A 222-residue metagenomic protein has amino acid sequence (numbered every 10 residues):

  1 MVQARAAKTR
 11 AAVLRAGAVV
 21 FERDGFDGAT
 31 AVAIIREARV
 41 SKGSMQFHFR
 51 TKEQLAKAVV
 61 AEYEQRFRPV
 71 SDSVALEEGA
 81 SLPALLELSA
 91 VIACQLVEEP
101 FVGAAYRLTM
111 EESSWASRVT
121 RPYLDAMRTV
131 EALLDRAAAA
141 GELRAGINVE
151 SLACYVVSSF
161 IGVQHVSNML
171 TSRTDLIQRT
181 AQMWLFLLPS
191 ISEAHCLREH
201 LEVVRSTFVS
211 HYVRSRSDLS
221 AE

Functional and structural regions predicted by a protein language model:
M1-D24, G28-V40, E53-A58, R66: Basic, helix-initiating cap at the start of DNA-binding domains
A12, P83-V91, A104, S151-S158 (+2 more regions): Amphipathic alpha-helical interaction segments
E22, Q46-R50, E62: Base-recognition residues in the alpha-helical recognition helix of bacterial helix-turn-helix
A58, P69-V102, A153: Hydrophobic alpha-helical connector segments
P83, R118-D125, A139-Y155, T174-Q178: All-alpha amphipathic helical-bundle segments outside canonical DNA-binding/catalytic cores that form hydrophobic
L88-Q95, E99, S159, V163-V166 (+1 more regions): Phosphate/oxyanion-binding loops and surfaces in catalytic or ligand/nucleic-acid-binding neighborhoods
A90-L143: Short secondary-structure transition hinges
R128, A132-R136, A140, L170-E222: C-terminal peripheral helix-coil segments that are non-catalytic and often amphipathic
